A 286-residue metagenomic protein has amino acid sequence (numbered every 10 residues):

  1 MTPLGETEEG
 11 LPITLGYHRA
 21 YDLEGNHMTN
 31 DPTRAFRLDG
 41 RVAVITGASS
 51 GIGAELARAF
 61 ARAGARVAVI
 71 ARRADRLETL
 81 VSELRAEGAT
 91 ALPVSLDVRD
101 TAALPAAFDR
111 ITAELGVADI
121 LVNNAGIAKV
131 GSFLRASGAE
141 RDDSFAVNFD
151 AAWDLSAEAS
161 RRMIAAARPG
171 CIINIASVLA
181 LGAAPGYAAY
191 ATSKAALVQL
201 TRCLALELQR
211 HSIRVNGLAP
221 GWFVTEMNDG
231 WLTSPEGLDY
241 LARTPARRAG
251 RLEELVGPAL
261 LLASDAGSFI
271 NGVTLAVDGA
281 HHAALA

Functional and structural regions predicted by a protein language model:
A20-D22, T29-R34, G182, L260 (+1 more regions): Short C-terminal tail/terminal secondary-structure segment of NAD(P)H-dependent dehydrogenase/reductase domains
V42, S49-S50: Conserved glycine-rich cofactor-binding loop
V122, Q209, R214, I270-G272: Short, small/polar-rich loop/turn modules that mediate ligand/substrate recognition or access, typified
S132-F133, S137-F145, Y240: Substrate-binding pocket helix/loop in short-chain dehydrogenase/reductase
S156, S193, T201: Active-site helix of classical SDR
R161, L206-R210, S268: Alpha-helical segment proximal to the catalytic Tyr-Lys
S177: Residue(s) in the substrate-gating loop at a strand-loop-helix junction that position the organic substrate next
